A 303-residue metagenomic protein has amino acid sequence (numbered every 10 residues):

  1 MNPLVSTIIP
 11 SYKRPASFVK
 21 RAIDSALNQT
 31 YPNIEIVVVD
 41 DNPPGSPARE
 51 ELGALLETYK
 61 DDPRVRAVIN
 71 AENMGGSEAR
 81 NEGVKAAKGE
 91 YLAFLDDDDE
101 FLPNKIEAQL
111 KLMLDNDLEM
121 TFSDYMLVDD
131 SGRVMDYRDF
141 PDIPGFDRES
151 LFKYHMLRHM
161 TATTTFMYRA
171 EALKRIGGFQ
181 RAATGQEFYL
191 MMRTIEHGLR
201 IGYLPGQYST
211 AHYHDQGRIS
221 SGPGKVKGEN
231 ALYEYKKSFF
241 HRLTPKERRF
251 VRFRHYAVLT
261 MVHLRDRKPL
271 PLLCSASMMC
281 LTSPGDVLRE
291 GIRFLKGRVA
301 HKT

Functional and structural regions predicted by a protein language model:
M1-L27: N-proximal low-complexity "stem/linker" segments adjacent to membrane-targeting elements
T7, G145-K225: Conserved nucleotide-sugar donor-binding catalytic segment
I23-I69: Acidic donor-binding segment of Leloir-type glycosyltransferases
N70-A87, A108: Glycine-rich, basic loop-to-helix element that forms the pyrophosphate-binding segment of sugar-nucleotide handling
L92: Short aromatic/hydrophobic "clamp" motif used to bind/position activated sugar donors
D96-E100, D124: The conserved acidic donor/metal-binding loop of glycosyltransferases
N104-Y137: Conserved donor NDP-sugar-binding/catalytic core segment of glycosyltransferases
L199, G206-D215, I219-K246, P269-M279: Catalytic core of nucleotide-sugar-dependent glycosyltransferases
